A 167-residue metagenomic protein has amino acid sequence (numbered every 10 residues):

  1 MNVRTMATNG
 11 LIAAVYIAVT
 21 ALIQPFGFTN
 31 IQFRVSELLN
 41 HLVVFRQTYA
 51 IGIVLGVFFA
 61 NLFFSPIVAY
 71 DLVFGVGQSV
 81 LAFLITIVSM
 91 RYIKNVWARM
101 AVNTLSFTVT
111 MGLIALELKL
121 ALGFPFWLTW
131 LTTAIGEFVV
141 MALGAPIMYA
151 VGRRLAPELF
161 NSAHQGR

Functional and structural regions predicted by a protein language model:
M1-I51: Hydrophobic transmembrane alpha-helices
P25-N30, F58-R167: Membrane-embedded alpha-helical hairpins and interfacial helices in multi-pass inner-membrane proteins
I53-V57: Extracytosolic (periplasmic/ER-lumenal) interhelical loops and adjacent juxtamembrane/interface segments of multi-pass
